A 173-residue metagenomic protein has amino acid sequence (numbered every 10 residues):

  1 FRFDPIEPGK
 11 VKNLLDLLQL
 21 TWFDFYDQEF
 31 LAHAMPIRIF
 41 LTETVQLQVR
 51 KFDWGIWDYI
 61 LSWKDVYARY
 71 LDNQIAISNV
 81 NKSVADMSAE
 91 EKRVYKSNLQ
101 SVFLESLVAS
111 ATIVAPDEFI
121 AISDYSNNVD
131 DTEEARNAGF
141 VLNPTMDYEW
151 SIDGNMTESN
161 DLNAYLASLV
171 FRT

Functional and structural regions predicted by a protein language model:
F1-T173: First exposed extracellular module after export/assembly in secreted or surface-exposed proteins
